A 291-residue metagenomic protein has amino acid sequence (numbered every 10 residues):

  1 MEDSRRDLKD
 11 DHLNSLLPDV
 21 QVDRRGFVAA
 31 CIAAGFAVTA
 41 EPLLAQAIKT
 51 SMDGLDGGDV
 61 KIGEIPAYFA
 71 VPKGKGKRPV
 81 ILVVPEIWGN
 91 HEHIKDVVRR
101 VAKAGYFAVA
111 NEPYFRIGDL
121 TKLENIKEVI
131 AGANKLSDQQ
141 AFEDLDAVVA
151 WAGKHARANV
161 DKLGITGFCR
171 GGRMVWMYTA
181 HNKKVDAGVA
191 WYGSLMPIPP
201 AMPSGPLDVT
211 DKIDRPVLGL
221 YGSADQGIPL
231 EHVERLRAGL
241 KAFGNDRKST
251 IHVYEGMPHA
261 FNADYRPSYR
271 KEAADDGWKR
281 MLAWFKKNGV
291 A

Functional and structural regions predicted by a protein language model:
M1-V22: N-terminal secretory signal peptides
Q21-A29, A37-T50: N-terminal twin-arginine translocation
Q46-K73: N-terminal cap/lid segment of alpha/beta-hydrolase-fold proteins
K77-E86: Short beta-strand element of the alpha/beta-hydrolase
A131-K154: Alpha/beta-hydrolase active-site loop
A147-V209: Primarily recognizes the serine-hydrolase "nucleophile elbow" in alpha/beta-hydrolase and SGNH/GDSL folds
I213, G219-Y221: Short beta-strand/loop motif that positions the catalytic acidic residue of the alpha/beta-hydrolase fold
D246-A291: C-terminal catalytic histidine-bearing segment of alpha/beta-hydrolase fold enzymes
